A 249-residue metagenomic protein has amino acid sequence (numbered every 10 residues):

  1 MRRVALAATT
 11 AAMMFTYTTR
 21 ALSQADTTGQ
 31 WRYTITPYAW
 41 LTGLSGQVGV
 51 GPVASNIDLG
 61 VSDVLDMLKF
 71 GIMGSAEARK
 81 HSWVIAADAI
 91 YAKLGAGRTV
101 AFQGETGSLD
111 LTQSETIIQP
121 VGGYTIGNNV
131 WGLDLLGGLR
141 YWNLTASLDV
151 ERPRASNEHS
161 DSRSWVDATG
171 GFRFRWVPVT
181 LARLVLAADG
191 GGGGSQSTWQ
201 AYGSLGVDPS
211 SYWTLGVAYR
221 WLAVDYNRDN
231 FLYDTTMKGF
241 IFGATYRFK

Functional and structural regions predicted by a protein language model:
M1-Q30, K249: Cleavable N-terminal export/targeting peptides
L22-K93, V177, G190, G243-K249: Short glycine/proline- and aromatic-enriched beta-strand/turn motifs that initiate or cap beta-hairpins
I35-P37, G74-K80, P120-Y124, G137-L139 (+4 more regions): Residues on the lipid-exposed face of transmembrane beta-strands in outer-membrane beta-barrel proteins
G43-K69, A89-T116, N143-W165, G193 (+1 more regions): Extracellular/periplasm-exposed beta-strand and loop segments of Gram-negative cell-envelope proteins, dominated by
S82-I85, V130-L133, T180-L184, Y212-L215: Repeated loop/turn-to-beta-strand initiation elements of outer-membrane beta-barrel proteins
T169-A187: Surface-exposed extracellular loop regions of Gram-negative outer-membrane beta-barrel proteins
A182-Q196, W221-L222: Transmembrane beta-strand segments that form the barrel wall of outer-membrane beta-barrel proteins
A201-K249: Predominantly the C-terminal beta-signal and adjacent terminal strand-loop region of outer-membrane beta-barrel
